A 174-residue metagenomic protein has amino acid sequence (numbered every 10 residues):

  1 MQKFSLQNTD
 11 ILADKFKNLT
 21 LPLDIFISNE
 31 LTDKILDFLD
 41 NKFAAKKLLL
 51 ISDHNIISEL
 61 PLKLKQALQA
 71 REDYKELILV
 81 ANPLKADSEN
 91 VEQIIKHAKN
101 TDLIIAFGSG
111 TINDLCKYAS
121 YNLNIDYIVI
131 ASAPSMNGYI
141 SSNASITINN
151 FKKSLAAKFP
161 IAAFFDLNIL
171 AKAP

Functional and structural regions predicted by a protein language model:
M1-L103: ATP/NTP phosphate-donor binding region
K3-L6, S28-E30, F107, I125 (+1 more regions): A short linear-motif detector with a strong N-terminal bias
T32, H54-E59, S109-D114, P134-S135: Gly/Ser/Thr-rich loops at beta-strand to alpha-helix junctions that form or flank small-molecule/cofactor-binding
I51-S52, G108, F165: Short beta-strand/turn micro-motifs composed of small residues that flank or help shape donor/cofactor-binding pockets
D53-H54, E76-L79, I104-A106, S132-S135 (+1 more regions): Short, surface-exposed, polar/charged, turn-prone segments marking secondary-structure boundaries
L60-L62, L115-K117, Y139-I140, P174: Short glycine-/acidic-enriched loop or helix-start segments at secondary-structure transitions that form or flank
A98-A133: A short, small-residue-rich loop immediately preceding and capping a beta-strand
Y121-P174: A glycine/threonine-rich phosphate-anchoring loop and its flanking beta-alpha core in nucleotide/phosphate-binding
